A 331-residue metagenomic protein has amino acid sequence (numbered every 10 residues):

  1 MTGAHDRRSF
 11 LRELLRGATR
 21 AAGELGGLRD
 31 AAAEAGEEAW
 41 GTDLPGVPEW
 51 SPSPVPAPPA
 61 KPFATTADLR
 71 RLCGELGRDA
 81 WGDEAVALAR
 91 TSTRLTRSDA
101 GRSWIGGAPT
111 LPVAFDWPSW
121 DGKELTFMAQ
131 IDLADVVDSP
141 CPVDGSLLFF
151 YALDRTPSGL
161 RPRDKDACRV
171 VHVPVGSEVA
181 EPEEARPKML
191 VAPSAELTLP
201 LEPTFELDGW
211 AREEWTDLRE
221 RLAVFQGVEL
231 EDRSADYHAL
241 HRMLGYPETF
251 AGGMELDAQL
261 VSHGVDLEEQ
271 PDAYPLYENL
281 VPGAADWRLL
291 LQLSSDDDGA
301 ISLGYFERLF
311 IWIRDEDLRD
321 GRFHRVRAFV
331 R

Functional and structural regions predicted by a protein language model:
M1, G17, D30, W40 (+2 more regions): Alpha-helical interaction segments
T2-R20: N-terminal secretory signal peptides and thylakoid transit peptides that target proteins across membranes
G3-A4, A21-P58: C-terminal segment of N-terminal export signals and the immediately downstream linker at the start of the mature
R12, D30, E34, R71: Charged/polar, solvent-exposed surface patches and flexible loops
G17, L25-G26, L148, R325: Aromatic-enriched hydrophobic runs in primary sequence
V47-R331: Preference for intrinsically disordered or flexible, low-complexity segments and adjacent hinge/connector residues
